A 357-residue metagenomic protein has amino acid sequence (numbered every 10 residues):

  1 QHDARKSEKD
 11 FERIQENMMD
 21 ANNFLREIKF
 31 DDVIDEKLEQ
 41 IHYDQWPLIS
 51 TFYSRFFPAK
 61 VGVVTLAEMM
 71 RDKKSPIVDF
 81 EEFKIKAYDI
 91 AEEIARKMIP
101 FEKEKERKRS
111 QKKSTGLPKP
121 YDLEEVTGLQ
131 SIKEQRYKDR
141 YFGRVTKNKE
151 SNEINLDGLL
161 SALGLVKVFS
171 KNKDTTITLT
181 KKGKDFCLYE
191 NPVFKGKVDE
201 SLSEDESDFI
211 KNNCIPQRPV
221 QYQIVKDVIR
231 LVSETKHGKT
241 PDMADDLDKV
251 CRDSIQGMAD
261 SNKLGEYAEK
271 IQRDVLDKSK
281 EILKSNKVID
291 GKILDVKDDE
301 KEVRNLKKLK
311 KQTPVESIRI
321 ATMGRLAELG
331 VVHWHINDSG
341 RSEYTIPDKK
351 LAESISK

Functional and structural regions predicted by a protein language model:
H2-M19: Charged, terminal alpha-helix-loop-beta segments that serve as non-catalytic nucleic-acid engagement and/or assembly
Q15-K357: Donor-sugar nucleotide-binding helix/loop cap in glycosyltransferases
